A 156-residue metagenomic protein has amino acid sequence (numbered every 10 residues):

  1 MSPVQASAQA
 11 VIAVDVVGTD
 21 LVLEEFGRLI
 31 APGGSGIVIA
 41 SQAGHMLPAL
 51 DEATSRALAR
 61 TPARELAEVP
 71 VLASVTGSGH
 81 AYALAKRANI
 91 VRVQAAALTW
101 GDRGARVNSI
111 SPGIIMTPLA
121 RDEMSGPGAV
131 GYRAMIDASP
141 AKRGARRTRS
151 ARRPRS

Functional and structural regions predicted by a protein language model:
M1-V11, D122-G131: Short-chain dehydrogenase/reductase
P3-Q5, Q9, R28, P32-R103 (+1 more regions): Catalytic loop of short-chain dehydrogenase/reductase
D20-L29: Caspase-like (clan CD) cysteine peptidase catalytic core
L21, Y82, I90, S109 (+1 more regions): C-terminal helical subdomain
I37-I39, V107-I110, A120: Hydrophobic structural elements of the Rossmann-like NAD(P)H-binding subdomain that define the short-chain
R60-L72, S125-S139: A short C-terminal helix-loop "cap" of Rossmann-like NAD(P)-dependent dehydrogenase/epimerase domains
P112-D122, G126: Short, flexible catalytic-loop segment of classical short-chain dehydrogenase/reductase
